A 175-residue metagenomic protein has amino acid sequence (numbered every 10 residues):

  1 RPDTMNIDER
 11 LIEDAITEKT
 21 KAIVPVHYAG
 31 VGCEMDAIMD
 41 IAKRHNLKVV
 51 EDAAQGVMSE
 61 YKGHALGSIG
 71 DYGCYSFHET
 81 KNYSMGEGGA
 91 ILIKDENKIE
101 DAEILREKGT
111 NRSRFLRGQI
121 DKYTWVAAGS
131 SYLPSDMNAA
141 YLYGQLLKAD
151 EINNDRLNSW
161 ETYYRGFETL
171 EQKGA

Functional and structural regions predicted by a protein language model:
R1-P2, S130: Short coil/turn segments
D3-M85, A90-N97: Active-site phosphate-binding strand-loop segment of PLP-dependent enzymes
G56-K62, I69-A175: Active-site region of PLP-dependent enzymes
